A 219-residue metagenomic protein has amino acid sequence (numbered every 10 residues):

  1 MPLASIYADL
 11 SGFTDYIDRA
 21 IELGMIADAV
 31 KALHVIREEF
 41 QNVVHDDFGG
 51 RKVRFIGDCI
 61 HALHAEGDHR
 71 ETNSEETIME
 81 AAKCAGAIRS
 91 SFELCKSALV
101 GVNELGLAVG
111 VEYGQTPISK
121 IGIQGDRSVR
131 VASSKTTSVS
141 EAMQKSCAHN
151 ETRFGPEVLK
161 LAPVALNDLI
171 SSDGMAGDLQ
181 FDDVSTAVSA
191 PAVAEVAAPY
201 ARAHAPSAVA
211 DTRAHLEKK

Functional and structural regions predicted by a protein language model:
M1-E80: Catalytic NTP-binding/metal-coordinating core of nucleotidyl cyclase/transferase enzymes
V44-E76, C95-S133: Catalytic core of nucleotidyl cyclases, primarily class III adenylyl/guanylyl cyclases
K83-C84: Acidic, glycine-rich loop-and-strand cores that form catalytic or ligand-binding grooves in diverse globular domains
I88: Serine endopeptidase catalytic core focused on the charge-relay Asp
F92: Polar, enzyme-active/binding microenvironments
G125-V131, V139, A148-K219: Intrinsically disordered, glycine/charged-rich C-terminal tails and inter-domain linkers that flank nucleotidyl cyclase
A142-M143: Alpha-helical oligomerization segments
